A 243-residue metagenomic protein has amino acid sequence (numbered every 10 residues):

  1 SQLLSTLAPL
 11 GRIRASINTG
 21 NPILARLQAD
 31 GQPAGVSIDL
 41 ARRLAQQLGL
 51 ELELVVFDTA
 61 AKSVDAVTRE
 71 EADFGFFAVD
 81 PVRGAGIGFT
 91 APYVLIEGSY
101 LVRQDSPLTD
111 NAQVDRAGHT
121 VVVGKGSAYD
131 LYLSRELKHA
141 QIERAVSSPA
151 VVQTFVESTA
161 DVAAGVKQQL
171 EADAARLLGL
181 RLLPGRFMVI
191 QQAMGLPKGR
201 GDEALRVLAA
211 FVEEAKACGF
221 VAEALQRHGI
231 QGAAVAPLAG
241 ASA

Functional and structural regions predicted by a protein language model:
S1-A78, R83, C218, R227: Extracytoplasmic small-molecule ligand-binding "clamshell" domains of the periplasmic binding protein/Venus flytrap
S1-T6, G35-Q47, D105-S106, A112-T120 (+2 more regions): Extended ligand-binding regions for polar small-molecule ligands
L4, L10, S37-A45, A61-V64 (+13 more regions): Extracytoplasmic/secreted envelope proteins and their assembly/folding machinery, especially bacterial periplasmic
R14-I23, G31-Q47, V79, E97-Q153 (+1 more regions): Bilobed "Venus flytrap"/periplasmic-binding protein-like clamshell domains and structurally analogous long
T19, V94-V102, K167, E171-E213 (+1 more regions): Periplasmic-binding protein-like
E53-D65, L108-T109, E143-Q153, I190: Short helix-initiation/N-cap motifs at beta->coil->alpha
A61, F77-G86, Y132-R135, Q153-M188: A ligand-binding cleft/hinge motif common to bilobed small-molecule-binding domains
E71-A72, H119, A160: Short, high-confidence coil segments that cap the C-terminus of an alpha-helix and link into the following beta-strand
